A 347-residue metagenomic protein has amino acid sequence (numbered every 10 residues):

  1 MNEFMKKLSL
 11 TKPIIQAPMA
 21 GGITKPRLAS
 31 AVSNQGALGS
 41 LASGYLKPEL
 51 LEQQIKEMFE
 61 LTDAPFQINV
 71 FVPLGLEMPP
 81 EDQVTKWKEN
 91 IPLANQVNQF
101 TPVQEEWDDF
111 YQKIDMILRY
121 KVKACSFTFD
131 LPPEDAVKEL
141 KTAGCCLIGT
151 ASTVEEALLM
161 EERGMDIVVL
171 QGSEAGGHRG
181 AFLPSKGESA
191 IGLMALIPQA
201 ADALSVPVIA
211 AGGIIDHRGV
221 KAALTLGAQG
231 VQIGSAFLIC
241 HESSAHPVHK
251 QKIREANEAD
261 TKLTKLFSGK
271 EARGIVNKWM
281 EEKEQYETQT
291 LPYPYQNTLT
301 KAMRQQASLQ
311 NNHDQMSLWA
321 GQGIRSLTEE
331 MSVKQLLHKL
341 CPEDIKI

Functional and structural regions predicted by a protein language model:
M1-A203: Active-site entrance/lid segments in N-terminal catalytic domains of soluble metabolic enzymes
R179-L183, G187-I209, I214-I347: Conserved active-site-proximal phosphate/metal-binding subdomains
